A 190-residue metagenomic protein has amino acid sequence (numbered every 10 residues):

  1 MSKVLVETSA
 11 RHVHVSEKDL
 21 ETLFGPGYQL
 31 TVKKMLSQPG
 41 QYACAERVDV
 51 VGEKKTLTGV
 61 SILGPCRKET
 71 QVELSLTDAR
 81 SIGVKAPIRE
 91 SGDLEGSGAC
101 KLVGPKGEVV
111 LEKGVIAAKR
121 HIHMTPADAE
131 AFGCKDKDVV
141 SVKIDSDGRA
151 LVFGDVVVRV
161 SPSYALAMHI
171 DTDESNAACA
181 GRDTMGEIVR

Functional and structural regions predicted by a protein language model:
L5-E7, H12-E53, T58-P105, V110-K137 (+2 more regions): Short beta-strand-centered segments at strand-helix junctions
S146-G148: Amphipathic terminal alpha-helices
A150-V152: Short coil-to-beta-strand transition motifs
